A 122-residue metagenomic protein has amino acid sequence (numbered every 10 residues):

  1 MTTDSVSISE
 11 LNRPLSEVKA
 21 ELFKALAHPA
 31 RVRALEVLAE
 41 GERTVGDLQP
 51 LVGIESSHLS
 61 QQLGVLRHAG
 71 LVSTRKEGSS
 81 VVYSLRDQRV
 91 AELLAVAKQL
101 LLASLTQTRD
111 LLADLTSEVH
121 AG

Functional and structural regions predicted by a protein language model:
M1-P14, V18, V90-G122: Amphipathic alpha-helical dimerization/coiled-coil segments that flank or bridge DNA-binding/regulatory modules
T2-D4, G78, R86: Generic short amphipathic/hydrophobic targeting helices enriched at N-termini, encompassing Sec-type signal peptides
R13-H58, V81-V90: N-terminal helix-turn-helix DNA-binding core of bacterial DNA-binding proteins
E42-R43, R67, K98-L101: Residue-level detector of secondary-structure transition/capping positions
P50, Q61, R67-H68: Alpha-helical residues within the helix-turn-helix
R67-E77, S84: Beta-hairpin "wing" of winged helix-turn-helix
